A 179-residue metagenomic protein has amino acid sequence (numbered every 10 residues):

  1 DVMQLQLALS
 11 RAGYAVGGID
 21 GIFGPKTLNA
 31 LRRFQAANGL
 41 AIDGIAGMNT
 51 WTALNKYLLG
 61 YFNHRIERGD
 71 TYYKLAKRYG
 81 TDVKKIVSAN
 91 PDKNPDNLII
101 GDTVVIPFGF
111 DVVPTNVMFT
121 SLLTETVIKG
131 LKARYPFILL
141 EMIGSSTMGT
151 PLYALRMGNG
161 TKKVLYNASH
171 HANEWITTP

Functional and structural regions predicted by a protein language model:
D1-V2, S10-L54, R65-G69, V87-I100: Short acidic, glycine/serine/threonine-rich helix-capping segments at coil-helix boundaries
Q6-S10, A133-P136: Amphipathic, well-packed alpha-helical segments that form the structural scaffold of globular domains
L58-P179: M14 metallocarboxypeptidase catalytic domain recognition
